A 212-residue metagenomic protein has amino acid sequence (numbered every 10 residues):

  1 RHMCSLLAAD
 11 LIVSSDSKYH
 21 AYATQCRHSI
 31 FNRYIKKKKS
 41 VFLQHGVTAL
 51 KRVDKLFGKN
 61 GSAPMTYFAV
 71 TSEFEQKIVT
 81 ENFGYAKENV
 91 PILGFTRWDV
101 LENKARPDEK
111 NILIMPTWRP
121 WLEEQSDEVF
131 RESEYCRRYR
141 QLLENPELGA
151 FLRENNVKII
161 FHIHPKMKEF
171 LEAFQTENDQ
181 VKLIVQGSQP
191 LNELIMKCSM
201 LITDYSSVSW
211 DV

Functional and structural regions predicted by a protein language model:
R1-L101: Active-site and donor-binding regions of nucleotide-sugar-utilizing enzymes
H2, L148, P190-L191: Acidic, amphipathic alpha-helical patches
H20-Y22, W121, S209-W210: Short glycine-rich, flexible loops that bind phosphorylated cofactors or substrates
S40, Q44, I114, W118-P120 (+1 more regions): Tryptophan-centric aromatic hotspots in well-structured domains and transmembrane helices
A63-F68, K158-I159, K197-M200: Short active-site oxyanion
T96-A173: Conserved catalytic-core segment of nucleotide-activated headgroup transferases in glycan assembly
E172-G187: Nucleotide-activated donor-binding/catalytic signature segment of Leloir-type glycosyltransferases, i.e., the conserved
S188-V212: A donor-sugar binding/catalytic signature common to diverse glycosyltransferases and related nucleotide-sugar
